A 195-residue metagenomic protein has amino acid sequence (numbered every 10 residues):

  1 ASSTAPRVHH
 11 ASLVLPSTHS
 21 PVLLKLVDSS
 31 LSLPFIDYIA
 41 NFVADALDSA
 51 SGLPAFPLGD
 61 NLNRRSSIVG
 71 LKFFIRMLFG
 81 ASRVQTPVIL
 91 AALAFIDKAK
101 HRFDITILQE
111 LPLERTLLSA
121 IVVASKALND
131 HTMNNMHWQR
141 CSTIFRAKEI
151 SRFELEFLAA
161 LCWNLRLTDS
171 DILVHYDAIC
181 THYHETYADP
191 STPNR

Functional and structural regions predicted by a protein language model:
A1-P87, D97-I105, L155, D169-R195: Acidic, Ser/Thr/Pro-rich regulatory low-complexity segments at or just upstream of the first helical elements of major
L58-R65, I89-L90, V123, D130 (+1 more regions): N-proximal short alpha-helices
I68-L71, I89, L113, I150: Generic structural signal for well-ordered secondary structure
R76, L90-K98, E114-A127: Contiguous, well-ordered alpha-helical segments that form the cores/surfaces of helical PPI scaffolds
H101, S125-M133, A159-R166: Alpha-helix capping at helix-to-loop junctions
T106-L111, A127-C141: Short conserved catalytic/interaction loops centered on acidic-Pro-aromatic/His motifs
L108-R115, I144-E149: Short, mixed-charge amphipathic alpha-helical segments
M136-A178: Channel- or pocket-lining gating/hinge segments that regulate access to a cavity or pore
